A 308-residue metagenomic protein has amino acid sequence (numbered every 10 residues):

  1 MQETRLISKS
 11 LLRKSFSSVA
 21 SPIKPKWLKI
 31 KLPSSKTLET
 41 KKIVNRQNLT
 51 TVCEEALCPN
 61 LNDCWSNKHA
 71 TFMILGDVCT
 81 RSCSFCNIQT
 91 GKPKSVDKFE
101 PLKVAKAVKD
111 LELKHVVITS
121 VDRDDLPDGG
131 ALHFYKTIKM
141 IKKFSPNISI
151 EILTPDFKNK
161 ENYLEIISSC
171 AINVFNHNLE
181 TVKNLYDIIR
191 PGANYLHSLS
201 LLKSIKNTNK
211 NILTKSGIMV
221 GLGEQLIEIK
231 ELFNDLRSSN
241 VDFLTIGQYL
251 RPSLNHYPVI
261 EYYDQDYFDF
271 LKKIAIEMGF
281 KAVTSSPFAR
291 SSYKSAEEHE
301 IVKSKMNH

Functional and structural regions predicted by a protein language model:
M1-T71, L75, L102-K106, K136-I148 (+3 more regions): Auxiliary Fe-S-binding modules of radical SAM enzymes
C58, C79, C83-C86: Short cysteine clusters
D63-S66, S84, I88-G91: Short functional micro-motifs and their immediate structural scaffolds
V78-T80, K92, K158, E224: Residues that cap or initiate secondary-structure elements
S82, L126, L185, L254 (+1 more regions): Glycine/Thr-rich phosphate-binding loops of Rossmann-like dinucleotide-binding domains
S84, D187, I227: Alpha-helical elements of the RecA-like P-loop NTPase motor core of helicases
N87-K103, D110-E161, I167-L201, K215 (+1 more regions): Core AdoMet radical
